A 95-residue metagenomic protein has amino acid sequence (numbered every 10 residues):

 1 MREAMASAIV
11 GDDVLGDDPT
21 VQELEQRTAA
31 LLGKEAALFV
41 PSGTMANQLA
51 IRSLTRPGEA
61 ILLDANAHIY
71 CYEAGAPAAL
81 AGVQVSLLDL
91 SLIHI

Functional and structural regions predicted by a protein language model:
R2-S42, D64-C71, A76: Conserved N-terminal alpha-helix of the aminotransferase class I/II PLP-enzyme fold
A36-L90: Active-site cofactor/substrate anionic-group-binding motifs, chiefly glycine- and Lys/Arg-rich phosphate-binding loops
I93-I95: Conserved small/polar residues in nucleotide/adenosyl-binding loops
